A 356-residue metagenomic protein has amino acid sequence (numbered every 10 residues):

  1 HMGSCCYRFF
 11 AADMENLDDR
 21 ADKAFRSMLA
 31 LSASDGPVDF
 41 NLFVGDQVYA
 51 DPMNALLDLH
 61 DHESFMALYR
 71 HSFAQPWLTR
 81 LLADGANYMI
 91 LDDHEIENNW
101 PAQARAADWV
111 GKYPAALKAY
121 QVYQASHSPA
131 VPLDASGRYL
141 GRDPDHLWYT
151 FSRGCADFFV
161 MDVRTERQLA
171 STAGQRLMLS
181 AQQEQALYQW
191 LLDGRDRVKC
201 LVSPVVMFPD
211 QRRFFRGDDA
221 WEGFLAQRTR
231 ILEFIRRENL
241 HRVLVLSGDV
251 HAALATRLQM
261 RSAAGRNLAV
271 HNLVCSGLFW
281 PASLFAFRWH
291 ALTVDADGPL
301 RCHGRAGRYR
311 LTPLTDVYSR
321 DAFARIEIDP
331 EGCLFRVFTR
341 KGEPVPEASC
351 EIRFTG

Functional and structural regions predicted by a protein language model:
H1-G356: Metal-dependent phosphoester/phosphodiester hydrolase catalytic core
